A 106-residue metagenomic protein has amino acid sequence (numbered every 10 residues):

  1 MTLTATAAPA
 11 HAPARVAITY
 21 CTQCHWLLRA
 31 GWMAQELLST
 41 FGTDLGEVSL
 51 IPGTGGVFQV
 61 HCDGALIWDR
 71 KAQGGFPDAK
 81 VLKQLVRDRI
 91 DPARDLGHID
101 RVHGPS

Functional and structural regions predicted by a protein language model:
M1-S106: Domain-level signature for proteins that mediate thiol-based redox and metal-cofactor handling
